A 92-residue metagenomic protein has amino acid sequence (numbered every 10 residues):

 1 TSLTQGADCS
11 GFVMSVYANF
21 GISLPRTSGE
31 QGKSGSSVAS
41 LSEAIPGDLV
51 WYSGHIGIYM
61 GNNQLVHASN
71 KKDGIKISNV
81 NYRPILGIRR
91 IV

Functional and structural regions predicted by a protein language model:
T1-P46: Catalytic cysteine-centered active-site loop
I22-S40, G54, M60-V92: Aromatic- and glycine-rich peptidoglycan recognition patches
D48-V50: A short beta-strand micro-motif
